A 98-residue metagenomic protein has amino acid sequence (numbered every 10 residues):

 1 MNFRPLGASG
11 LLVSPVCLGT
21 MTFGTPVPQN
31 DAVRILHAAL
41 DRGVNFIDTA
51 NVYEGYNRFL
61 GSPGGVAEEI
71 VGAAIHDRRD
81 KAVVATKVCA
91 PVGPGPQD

Functional and structural regions predicted by a protein language model:
M1-V83: N-terminal binding-site loop/beta-alpha segment at the start of enzyme catalytic domains that lines or forms
Y53-R58, P91-Q97: A short acidic, helix-capping loop that chelates divalent metal ions and anchors anionic groups
K81-V92: A short, structured active-site edge motif that brings together acidic residues
